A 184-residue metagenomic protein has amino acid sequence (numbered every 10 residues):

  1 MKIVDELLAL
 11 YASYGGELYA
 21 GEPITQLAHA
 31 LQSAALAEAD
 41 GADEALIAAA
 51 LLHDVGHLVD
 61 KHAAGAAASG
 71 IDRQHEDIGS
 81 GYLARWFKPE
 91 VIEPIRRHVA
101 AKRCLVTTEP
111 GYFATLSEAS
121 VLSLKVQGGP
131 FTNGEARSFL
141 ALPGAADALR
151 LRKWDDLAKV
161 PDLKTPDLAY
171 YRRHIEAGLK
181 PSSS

Functional and structural regions predicted by a protein language model:
M1-S184: Metal-dependent phosphohydrolase cores
